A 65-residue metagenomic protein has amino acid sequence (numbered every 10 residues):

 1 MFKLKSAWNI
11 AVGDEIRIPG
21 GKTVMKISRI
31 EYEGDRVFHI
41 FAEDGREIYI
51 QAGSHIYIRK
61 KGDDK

Functional and structural regions predicted by a protein language model:
M1-A11: Mixed-charge, Lys/Arg-rich low-complexity intrinsically disordered regions
L4-S6, I27, K61-G62: N-terminal cationic leader/targeting segments used for protein routing and processing
A11, S28-E31, Y57-R59: Residues marking helix boundaries in flexible regions
G21-M25: Short, charged beta-turn/beta-strand-edge "cap" motif at the junction between a beta-strand and an adjacent loop
K26-A52: Basic/aromatic-rich interaction segments and small domains that mediate binding to polyanionic partners
R46-K65: Intrinsically disordered, low-complexity, charged/polar segments
